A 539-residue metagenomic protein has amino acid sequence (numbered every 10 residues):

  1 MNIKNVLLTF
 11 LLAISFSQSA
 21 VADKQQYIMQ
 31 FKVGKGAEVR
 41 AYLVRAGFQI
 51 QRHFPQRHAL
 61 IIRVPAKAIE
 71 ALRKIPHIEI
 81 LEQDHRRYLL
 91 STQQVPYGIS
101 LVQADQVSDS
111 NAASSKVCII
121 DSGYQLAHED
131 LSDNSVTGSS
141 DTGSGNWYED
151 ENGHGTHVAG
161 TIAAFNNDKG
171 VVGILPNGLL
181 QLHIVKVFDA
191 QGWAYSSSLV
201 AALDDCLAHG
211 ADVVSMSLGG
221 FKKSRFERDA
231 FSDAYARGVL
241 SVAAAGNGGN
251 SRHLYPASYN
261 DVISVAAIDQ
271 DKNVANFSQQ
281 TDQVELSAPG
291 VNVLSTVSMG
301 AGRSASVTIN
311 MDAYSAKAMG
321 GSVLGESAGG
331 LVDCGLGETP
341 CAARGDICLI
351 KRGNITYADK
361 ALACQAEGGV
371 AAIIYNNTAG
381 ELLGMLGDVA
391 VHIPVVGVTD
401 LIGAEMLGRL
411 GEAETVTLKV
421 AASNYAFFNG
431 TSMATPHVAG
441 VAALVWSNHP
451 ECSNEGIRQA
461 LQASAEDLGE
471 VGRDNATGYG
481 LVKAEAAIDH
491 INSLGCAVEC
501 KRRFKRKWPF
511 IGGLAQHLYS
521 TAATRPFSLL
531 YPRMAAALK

Functional and structural regions predicted by a protein language model:
T9-S15: Bacterial N-terminal signal peptides
Q18-A22: Sec/Tat signal peptide C-region and signal peptidase I cleavage site
K24, E38-R57, E70-K116, Y124-D130 (+2 more regions): Protease zymogen maturation seam
G34-G36, R86-R87, S122-L126, N166-D168 (+8 more regions): Acidic glycine-/aspartate-rich tracts in secreted/extracellular proteins
I50-H53, V172-L175, I184, S197-G219 (+11 more regions): C-terminal subdomain of the subtilisin-like protease fold in secreted/lumenal serine endopeptidases
R52, R63-I69, L90-I119, S139-G153 (+6 more regions): N-terminal domain-start motif of subtilase-like serine proteases
D105-T137, N146-S197, S258-D261, D271-N273 (+4 more regions): Subtilisin-like serine protease catalytic core
K116, D121, E129, V239 (+6 more regions): Extracellular S/T/G-rich loop segment that most often corresponds to the catalytic His/Ser-adjacent loop
